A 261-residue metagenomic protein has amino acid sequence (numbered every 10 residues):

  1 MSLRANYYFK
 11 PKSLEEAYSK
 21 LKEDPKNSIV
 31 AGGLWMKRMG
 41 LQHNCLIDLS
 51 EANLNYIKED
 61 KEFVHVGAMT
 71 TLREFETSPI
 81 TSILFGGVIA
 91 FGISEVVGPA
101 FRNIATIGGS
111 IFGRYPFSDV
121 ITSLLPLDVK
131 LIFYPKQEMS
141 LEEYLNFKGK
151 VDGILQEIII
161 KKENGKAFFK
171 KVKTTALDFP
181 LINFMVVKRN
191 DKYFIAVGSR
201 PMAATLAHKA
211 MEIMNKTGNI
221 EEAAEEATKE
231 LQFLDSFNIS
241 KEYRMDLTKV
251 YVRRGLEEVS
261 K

Functional and structural regions predicted by a protein language model:
M1-K261: C-terminal structural segment of proteins
